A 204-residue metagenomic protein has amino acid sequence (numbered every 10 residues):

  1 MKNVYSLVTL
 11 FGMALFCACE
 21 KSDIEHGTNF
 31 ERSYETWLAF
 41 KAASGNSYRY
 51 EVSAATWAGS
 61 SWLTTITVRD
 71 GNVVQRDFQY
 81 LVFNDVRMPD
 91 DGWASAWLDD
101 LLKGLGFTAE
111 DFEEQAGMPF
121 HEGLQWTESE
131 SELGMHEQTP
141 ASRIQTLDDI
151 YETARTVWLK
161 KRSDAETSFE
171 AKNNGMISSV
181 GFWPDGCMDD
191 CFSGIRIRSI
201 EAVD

Functional and structural regions predicted by a protein language model:
M1-V8: Bacterial N-terminal signal peptides that target proteins for export
N3, A14-E35: Bacterial Sec-dependent N-terminal signal peptides
V8-A14: Bacterial N-terminal signal peptides
A42-A54: A short, Trp-centered hydrophobic/proline-enriched beta-strand micro-motif
G59-T64, D190-I195: Short, surface-exposed coil-to-beta transition loops
S60, T67-S168: Structured domain cores in non-transmembrane regions
V180-G194: Short, exposed beta-strand-loop hairpins at the edges of beta-sheets in extracellular/periplasmic proteins
F192-D204: Short, low-complexity, Pro/Ser/Thr/Gly-rich segments in the mature regions of secreted, periplasmic
